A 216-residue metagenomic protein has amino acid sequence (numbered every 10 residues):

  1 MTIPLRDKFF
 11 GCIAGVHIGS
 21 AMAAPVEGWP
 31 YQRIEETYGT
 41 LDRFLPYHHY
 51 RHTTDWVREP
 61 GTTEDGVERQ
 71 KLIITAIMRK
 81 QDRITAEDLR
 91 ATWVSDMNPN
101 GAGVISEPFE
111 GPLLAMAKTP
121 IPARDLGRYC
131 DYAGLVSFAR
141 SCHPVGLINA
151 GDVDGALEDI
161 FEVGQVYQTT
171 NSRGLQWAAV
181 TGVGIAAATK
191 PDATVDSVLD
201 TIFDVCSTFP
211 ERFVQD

Functional and structural regions predicted by a protein language model:
M1-D216: Structured, active/binding-site neighborhoods that engage oxygen-rich ligands
